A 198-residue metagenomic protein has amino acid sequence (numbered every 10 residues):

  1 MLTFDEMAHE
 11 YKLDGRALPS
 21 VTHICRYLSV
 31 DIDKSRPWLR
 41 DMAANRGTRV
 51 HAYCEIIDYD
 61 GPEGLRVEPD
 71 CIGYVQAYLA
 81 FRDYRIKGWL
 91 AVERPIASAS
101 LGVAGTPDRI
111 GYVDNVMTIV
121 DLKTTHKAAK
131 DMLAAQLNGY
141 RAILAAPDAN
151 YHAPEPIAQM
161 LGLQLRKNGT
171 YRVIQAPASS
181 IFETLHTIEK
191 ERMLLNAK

Functional and structural regions predicted by a protein language model:
M1-A104: Metal-dependent nuclease catalytic cores that hydrolyze phosphodiester bonds in DNA/RNA, characterized by
P69-D70, R94-T187, R192: Nucleic-acid nuclease catalytic cores
L195-K198: Glycine- and charge-rich intrinsically disordered segments
